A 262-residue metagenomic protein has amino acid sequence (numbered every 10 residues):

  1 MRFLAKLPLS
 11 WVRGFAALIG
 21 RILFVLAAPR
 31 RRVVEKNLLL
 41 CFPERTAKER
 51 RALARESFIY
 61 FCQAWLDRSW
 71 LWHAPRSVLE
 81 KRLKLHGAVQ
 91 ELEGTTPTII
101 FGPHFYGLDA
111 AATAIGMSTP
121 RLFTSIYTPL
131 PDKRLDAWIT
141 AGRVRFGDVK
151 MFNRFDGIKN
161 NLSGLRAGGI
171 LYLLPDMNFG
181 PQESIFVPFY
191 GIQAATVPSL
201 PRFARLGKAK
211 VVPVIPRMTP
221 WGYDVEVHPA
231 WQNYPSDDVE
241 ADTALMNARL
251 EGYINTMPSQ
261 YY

Functional and structural regions predicted by a protein language model:
M1-G102, Y106-G107, A137-A141: Membrane-anchoring hydrophobic helices of lipid-metabolizing enzymes
R2, N37, A114, A141-G142 (+2 more regions): Generic structural signal for isolated residues within well-ordered alpha-helices
K6, C41, S118, R145-F146 (+2 more regions): Alpha-helical structural context
L26, K48-R55, L92-G94, M117-P120 (+1 more regions): Non-catalytic C-terminal accessory region of glycerolipid acyltransferases and related lyso-lipid remodeling enzymes
R32, D132-K133, Q193-V197: Active-site metal-coordination segments of metallo-dependent hydrolases
R76-L83, G147-F152, F189-G191: Short, flexible loop segments at the rims of nucleotide/cofactor-binding pockets, characterized by
T95-F155, N178-P188: Catalytic core of membrane glycerolipid acyltransferases/transacylases, capturing the structured, soluble-facing
